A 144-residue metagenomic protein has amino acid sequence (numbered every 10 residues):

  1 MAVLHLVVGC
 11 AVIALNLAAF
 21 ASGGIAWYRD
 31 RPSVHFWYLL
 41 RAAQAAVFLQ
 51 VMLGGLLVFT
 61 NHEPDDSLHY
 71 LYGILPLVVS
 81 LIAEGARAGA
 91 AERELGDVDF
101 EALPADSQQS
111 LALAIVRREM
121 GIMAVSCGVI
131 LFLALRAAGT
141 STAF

Functional and structural regions predicted by a protein language model:
M1-L17: Hydrophobic transmembrane alpha-helical segments in integral membrane proteins
Y28-W37: Membrane-interface helix-boundary motifs at transmembrane edges
A42-V58: A generic, lipid-embedded transmembrane alpha helix
L56-E92: Alpha-helical transmembrane-segment detector that highlights a single hydrophobic TM helix and its immediate
L71, L111-V129, R136: Individual transmembrane alpha-helices with interfacial aromatic-anchor signatures
E94-A114: Membrane-interfacial, low-structure loops and terminal tails that flank and connect transmembrane helices in multi-pass
F132-F144: Juxtamembrane boundary at the C-terminal end of a transmembrane helix
